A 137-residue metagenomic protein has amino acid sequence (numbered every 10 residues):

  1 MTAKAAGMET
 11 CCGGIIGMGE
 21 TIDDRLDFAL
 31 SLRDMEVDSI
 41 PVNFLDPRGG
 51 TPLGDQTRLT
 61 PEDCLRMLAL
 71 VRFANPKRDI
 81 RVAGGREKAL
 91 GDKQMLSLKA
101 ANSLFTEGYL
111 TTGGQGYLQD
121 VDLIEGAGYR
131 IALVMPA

Functional and structural regions predicted by a protein language model:
M1-C12: Radical SAM/AdoMet-radical enzyme domain recognition
T10-G17, G49-L53: Active-site-proximal beta-alpha loop/turn segments in soluble metabolic enzymes
I15-A29: Active-site glycine- and acidic-residue-rich loops that bind and position anionic ligands or nucleotide-like cofactors
L30-A137: Auxiliary Fe-S-binding modules of radical SAM enzymes
